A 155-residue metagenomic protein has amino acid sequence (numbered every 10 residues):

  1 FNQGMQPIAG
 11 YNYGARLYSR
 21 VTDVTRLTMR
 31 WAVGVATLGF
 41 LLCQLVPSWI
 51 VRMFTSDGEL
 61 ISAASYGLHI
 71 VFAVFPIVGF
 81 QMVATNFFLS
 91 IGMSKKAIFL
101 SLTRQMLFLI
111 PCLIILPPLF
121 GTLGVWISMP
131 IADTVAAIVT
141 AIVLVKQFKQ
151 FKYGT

Functional and structural regions predicted by a protein language model:
F1-P47, V78-A97: Small-residue-rich hydrophobic transmembrane alpha-helices
L27, A36, F40, Q105-M106 (+1 more regions): Residue-level recognition of pore/gate-forming positions within transmembrane alpha-helices of multi-pass
A32, L68-V71, F75, S101-L102 (+1 more regions): Residue-level recognition of transmembrane alpha-helices in multi-pass small-molecule transporters/permeases
L38-I61, S65: Short membrane-interface helical motifs at transmembrane helix boundaries in multi-pass membrane transporters
C43, N86, C112-L113, T140-Q147: Structural signal for membrane-spanning alpha-helices in multi-pass inner-membrane proteins, emphasizing helix cores
P47, S62, M106-I138: Membrane-interface helix-loop junctions in multi-pass transport and translocation proteins
G58-A84, I110: Alpha-helical transmembrane segments of multi-pass membrane proteins
D133-T155: Multi-pass alpha-helical transporter architecture, strongest for 12-TM Major Facilitator/SLC carriers used
